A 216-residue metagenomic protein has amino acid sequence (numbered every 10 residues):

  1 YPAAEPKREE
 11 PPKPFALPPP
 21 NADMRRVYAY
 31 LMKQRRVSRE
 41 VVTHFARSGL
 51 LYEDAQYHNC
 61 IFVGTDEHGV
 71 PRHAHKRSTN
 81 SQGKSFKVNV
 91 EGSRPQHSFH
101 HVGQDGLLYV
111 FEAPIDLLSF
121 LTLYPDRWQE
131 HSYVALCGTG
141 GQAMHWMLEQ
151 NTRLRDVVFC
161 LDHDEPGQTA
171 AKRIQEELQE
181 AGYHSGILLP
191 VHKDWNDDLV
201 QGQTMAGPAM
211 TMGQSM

Functional and structural regions predicted by a protein language model:
Y1-C60: TOPRIM metal-binding catalytic domain and adjacent DNA-binding surface shared by DnaG-type primases
P12, G83-S85, P190, D194: Residue-level signal for pocket-adjacent positions within structured domains
Y30, Q34-R35, T65, L123 (+1 more regions): Generic structural signal for bulky hydrophobic/aromatic residues embedded in well-ordered secondary structure
A55-Q150: Phosphate-handling DNA/RNA-contact segment within nucleic-acid enzymes
G106, T122-M216: TOPRIM fold recognition
